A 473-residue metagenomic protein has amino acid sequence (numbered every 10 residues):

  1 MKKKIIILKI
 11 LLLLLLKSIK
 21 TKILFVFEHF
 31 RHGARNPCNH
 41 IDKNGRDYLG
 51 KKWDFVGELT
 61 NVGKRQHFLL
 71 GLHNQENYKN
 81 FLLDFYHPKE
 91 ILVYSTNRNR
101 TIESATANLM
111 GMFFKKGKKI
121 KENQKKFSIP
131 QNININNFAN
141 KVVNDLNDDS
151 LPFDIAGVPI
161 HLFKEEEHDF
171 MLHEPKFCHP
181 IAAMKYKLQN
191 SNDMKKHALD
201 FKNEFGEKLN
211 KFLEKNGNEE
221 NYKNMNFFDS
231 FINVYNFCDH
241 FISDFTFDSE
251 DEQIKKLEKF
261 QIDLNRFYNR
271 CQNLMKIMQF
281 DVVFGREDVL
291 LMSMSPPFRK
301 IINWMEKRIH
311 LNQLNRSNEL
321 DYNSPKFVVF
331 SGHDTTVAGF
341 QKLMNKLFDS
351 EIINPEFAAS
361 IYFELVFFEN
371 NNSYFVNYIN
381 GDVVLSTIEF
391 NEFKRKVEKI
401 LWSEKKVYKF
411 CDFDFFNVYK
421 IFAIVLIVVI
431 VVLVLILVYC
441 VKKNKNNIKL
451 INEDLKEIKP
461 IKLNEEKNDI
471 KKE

Functional and structural regions predicted by a protein language model:
K3-T21: Cleavable N-terminal signal peptides of Sec/SRP-targeted secreted and luminal proteins
L12-L15, L437, K442: Hydrophobic membrane-targeting signal helices
K22-L92, T96-V328, G332-C440, I448: Signature for phosphate-centric chemistry
I448-E473: Cytosolic C-terminal tails of single-pass type I membrane
